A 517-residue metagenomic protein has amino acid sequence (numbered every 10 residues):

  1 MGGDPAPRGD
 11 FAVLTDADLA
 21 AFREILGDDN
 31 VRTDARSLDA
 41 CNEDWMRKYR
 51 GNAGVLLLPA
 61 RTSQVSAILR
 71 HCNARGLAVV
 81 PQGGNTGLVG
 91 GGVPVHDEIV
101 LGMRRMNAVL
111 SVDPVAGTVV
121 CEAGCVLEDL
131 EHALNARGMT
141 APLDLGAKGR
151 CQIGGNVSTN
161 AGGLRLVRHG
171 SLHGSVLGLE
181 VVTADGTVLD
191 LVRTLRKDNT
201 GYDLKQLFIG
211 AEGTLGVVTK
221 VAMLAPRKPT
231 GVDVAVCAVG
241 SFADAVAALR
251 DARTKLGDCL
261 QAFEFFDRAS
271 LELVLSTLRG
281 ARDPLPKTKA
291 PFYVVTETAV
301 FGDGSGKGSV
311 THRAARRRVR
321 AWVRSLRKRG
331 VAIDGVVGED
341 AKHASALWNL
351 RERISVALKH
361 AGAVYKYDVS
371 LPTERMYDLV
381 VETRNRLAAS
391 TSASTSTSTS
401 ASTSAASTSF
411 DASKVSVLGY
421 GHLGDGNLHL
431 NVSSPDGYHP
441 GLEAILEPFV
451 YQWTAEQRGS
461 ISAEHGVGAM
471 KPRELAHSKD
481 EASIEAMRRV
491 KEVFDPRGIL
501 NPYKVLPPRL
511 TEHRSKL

Functional and structural regions predicted by a protein language model:
M1-L517: Noncatalytic alpha-helical scaffold of FAD-dependent oxidoreductases
